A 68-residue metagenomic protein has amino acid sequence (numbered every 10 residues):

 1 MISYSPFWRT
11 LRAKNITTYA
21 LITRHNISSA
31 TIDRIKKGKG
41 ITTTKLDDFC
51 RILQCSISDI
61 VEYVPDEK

Functional and structural regions predicted by a protein language model:
M1-A20: A short, Lys/Arg-rich alpha-helix, primarily the initiator
R12, T23, R51: Alpha-helical residues within the helix-turn-helix
N15-D33: Short alpha-helical DNA-recognition segment
K39-R51: Short, basic-rich loop-to-helix N-cap that marks the start of a DNA-contacting helix
Q54-K68: Short C-terminal boundary/hinge segments that cap the last helix of small helical domains
